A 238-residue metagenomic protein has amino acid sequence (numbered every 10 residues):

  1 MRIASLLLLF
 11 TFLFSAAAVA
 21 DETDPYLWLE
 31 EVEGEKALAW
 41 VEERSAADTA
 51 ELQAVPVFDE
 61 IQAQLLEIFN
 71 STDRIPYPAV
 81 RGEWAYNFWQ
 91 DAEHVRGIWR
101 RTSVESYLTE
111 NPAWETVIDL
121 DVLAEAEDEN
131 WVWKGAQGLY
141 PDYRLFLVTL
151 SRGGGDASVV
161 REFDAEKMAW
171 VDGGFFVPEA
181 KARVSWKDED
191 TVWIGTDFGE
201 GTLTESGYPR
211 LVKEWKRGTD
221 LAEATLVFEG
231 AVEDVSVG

Functional and structural regions predicted by a protein language model:
M1-L7: Bacterial N-terminal signal peptides that target proteins for export
L9-L13, A18-G238: Beta-propeller folds
